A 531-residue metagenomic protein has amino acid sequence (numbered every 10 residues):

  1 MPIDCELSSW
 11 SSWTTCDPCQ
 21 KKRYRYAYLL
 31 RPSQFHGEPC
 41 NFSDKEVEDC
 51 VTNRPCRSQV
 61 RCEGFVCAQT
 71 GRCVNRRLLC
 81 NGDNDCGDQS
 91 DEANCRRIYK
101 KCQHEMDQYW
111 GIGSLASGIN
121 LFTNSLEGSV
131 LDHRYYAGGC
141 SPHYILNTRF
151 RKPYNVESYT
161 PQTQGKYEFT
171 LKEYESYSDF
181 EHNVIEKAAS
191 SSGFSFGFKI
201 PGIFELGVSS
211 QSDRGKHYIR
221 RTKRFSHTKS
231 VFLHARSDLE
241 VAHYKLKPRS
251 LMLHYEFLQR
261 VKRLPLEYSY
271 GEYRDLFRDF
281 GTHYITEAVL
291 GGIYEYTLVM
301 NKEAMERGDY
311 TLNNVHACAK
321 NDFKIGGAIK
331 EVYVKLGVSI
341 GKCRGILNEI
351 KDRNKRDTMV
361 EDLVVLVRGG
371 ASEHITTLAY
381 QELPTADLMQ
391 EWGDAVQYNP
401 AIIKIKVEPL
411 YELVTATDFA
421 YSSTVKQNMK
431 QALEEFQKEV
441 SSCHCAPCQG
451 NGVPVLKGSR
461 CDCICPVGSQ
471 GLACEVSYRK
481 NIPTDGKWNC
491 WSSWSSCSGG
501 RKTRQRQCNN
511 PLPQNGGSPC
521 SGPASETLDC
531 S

Functional and structural regions predicted by a protein language model:
M1-R76, N84, D88-K101, R356-L363 (+4 more regions): Thrombospondin type-1
R97-Q449, V455: Membrane-permeabilization and membrane-interfacing ectodomains
N451, C465: Cys/His-clustered metal-coordination modules, chiefly Zn-binding fingers
